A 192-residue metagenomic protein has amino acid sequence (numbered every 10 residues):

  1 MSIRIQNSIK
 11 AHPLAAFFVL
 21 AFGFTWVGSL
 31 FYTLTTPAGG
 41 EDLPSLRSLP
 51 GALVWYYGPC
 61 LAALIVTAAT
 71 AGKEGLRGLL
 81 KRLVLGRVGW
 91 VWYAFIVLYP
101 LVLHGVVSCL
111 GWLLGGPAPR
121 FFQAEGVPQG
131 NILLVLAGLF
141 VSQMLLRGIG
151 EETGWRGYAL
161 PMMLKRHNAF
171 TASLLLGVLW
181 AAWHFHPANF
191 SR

Functional and structural regions predicted by a protein language model:
S2-G148: Specific transmembrane helices
H12, H104, H167, H184-H186: Histidine (H) residue identity feature
T25, L79, E152, M163 (+1 more regions): Divalent metal-coordination and catalytic microenvironments
T25, T171-F185: Small-polar-interrupted transmembrane alpha-helices in polytopic inner-membrane proteins
V54, V91, G154, L179-A182: Residues in intrinsically disordered, low-complexity segments of regulatory proteins
G150-G177: Membrane-interface helix/loop boundary segments of multi-pass membrane proteins
P187-R192: Interfacial helix-loop-helix junctions of multi-pass membrane proteins
